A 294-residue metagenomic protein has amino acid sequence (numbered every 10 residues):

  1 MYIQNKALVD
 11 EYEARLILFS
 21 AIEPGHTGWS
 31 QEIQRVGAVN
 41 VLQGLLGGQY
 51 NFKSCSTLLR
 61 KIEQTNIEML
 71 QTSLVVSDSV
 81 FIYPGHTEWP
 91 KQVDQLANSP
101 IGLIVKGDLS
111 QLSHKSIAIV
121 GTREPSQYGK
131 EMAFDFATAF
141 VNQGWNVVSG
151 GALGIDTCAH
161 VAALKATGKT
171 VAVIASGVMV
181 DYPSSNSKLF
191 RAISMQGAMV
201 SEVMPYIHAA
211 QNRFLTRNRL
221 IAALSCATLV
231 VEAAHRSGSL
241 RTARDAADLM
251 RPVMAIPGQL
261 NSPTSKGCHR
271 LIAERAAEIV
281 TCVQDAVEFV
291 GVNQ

Functional and structural regions predicted by a protein language model:
M1-E88, E274: Short, small/acidic-rich helices and loops at N termini and domain boundaries of DNA replication/processing enzymes
M1-L8, Y83-Q294: Glycine-biased, small-residue-rich flexible motifs in mid-sequence functional cores and linkers
